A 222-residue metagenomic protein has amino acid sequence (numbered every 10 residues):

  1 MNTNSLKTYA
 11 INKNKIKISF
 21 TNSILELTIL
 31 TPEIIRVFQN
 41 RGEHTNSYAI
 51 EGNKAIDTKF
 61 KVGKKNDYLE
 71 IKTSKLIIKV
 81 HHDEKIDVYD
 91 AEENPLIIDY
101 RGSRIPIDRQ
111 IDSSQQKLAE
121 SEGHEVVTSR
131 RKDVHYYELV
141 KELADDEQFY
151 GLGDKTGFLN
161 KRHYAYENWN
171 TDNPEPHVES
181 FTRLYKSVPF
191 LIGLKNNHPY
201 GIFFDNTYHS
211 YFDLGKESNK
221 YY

Functional and structural regions predicted by a protein language model:
M1-Y9, K13, T28-L69, I107-D108: A low-complexity, Ser/Thr/Gly/Pro-enriched, surface-exposed linker/loop concept that marks segments flanking
N12, T21-S23: Early extracytoplasmic/domain-onset interaction patches
S19-F20, G63-Y222: Catalytic and substrate-binding clefts that recognize carbohydrates or anionic sugar/phosphate headgroups
I24-E26, K59, I77: Well-ordered beta-strand positions in beta-sheet-rich domains
L25, I35, E84: Short beta-strand/loop motifs in extracellular/secreted proteins, especially within beta-sandwich accessory domains
L25-L27, V188-P189: Hydrophobic/aromatic beta-strand elements that line small-molecule binding cavities or substrate pockets in beta-rich
